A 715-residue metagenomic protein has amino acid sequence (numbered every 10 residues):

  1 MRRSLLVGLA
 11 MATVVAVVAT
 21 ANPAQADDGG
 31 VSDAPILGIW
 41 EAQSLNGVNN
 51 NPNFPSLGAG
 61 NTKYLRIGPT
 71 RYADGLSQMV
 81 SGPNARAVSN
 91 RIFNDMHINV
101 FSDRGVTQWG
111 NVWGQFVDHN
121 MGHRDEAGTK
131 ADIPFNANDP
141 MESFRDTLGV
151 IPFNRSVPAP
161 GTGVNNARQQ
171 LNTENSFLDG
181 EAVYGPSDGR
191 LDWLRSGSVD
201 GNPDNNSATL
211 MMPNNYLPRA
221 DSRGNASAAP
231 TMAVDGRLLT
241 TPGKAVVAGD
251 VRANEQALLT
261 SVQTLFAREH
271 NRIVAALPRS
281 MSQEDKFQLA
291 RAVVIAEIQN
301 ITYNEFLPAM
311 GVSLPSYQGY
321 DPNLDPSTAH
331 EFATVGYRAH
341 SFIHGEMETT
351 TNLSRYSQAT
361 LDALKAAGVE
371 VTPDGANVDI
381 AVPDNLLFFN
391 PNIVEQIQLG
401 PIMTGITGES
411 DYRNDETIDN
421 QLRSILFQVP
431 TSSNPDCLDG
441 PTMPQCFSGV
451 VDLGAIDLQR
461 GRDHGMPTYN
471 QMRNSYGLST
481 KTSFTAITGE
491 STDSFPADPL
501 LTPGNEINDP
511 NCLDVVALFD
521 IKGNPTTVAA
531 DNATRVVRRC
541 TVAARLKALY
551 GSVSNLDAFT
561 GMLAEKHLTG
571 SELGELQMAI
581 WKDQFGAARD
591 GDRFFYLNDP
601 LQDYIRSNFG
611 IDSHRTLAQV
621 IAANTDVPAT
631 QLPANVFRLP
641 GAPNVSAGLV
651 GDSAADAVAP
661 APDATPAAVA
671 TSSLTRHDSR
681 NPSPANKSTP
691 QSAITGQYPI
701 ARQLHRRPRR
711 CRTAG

Functional and structural regions predicted by a protein language model:
M1-A26, Q263: Secretory targeting and sorting signals
D27-R272, A276, Q288-A292, A296-A455 (+5 more regions): N-terminal accessory/cap region of cofactor-dependent oxidoreductases and related radical enzymes
S282: Acidic, glycine-enriched active-site microenvironments
F484-I487: Acidic, Ser/Thr/Gly/Pro-rich low-complexity segments that form flexible
G715: Segments that shape or occlude catalytic/ligand-binding pockets
